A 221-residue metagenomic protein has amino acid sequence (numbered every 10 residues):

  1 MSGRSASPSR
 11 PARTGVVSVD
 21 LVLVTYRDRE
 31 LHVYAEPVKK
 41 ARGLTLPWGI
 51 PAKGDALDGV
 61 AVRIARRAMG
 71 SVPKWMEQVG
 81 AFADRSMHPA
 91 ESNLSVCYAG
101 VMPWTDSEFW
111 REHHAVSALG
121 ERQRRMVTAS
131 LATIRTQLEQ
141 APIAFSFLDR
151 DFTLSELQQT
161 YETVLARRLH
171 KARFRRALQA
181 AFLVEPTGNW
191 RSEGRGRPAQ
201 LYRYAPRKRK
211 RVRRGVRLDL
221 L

Functional and structural regions predicted by a protein language model:
S2, A6-L44: N-terminal strand-loop-strand
S9-R10, M87-H88, N189-G194: Short proline/glycine-enriched turn/loop segments at secondary-structure junctions
G15-V19, D58-V62, R66-S107, R135-A144 (+1 more regions): Active-site segment of metal-dependent pyrophosphate-handling enzymes, primarily the Nudix hydrolase catalytic core
L23-T25, A99-V101, L201-R203: Short, well-ordered beta-strand micro-motif
R29-S71, L138-T153, Q159: Conserved Nudix-box catalytic region and its N-terminal flanking loop in Nudix hydrolases and closely related
C97-G100, D106-E139, F147-S155, T160 (+3 more regions): NUDIX/MutT-family hydrolases
Q159-R168: Short helix-coil junctions and helix-kink-helix linkers
P186-L221: Long, intrinsically disordered, low-complexity Ser/Thr/Pro-rich regulatory/activation regions of nuclear proteins
